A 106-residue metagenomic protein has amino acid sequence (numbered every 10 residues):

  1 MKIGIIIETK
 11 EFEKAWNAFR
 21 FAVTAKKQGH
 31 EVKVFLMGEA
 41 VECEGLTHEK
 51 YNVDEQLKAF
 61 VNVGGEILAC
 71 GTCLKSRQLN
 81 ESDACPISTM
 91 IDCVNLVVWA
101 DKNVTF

Functional and structural regions predicted by a protein language model:
I3-W16, V41-H48: Short, glycine-rich nucleotide/cofactor-binding loops
A15-Q28: Histidine-anchored nucleotide/phosphate-binding helix
R20, E49-D54, P86-T89: Charged helix-capping and loop-helix junction motifs
A22, V32-M37, I67-G71: Short internal beta-strands
G29, G64, A100-D101: Short, well-ordered alpha-helix to beta-strand connector turns
G38-V41, L74: Short beta-alpha junction loops
K50-S76: A glycine-rich helix N-cap at a beta->alpha junction
K75-F106: C-terminal structural segments of small proteins and small subunits
